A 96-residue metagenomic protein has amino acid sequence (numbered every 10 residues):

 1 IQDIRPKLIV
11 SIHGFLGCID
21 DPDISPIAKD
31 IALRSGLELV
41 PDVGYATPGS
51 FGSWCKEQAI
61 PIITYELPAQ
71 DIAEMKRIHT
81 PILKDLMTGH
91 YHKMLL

Functional and structural regions predicted by a protein language model:
I1-L96: Structured catalytic-domain cores with a bias toward divalent-metal coordination
